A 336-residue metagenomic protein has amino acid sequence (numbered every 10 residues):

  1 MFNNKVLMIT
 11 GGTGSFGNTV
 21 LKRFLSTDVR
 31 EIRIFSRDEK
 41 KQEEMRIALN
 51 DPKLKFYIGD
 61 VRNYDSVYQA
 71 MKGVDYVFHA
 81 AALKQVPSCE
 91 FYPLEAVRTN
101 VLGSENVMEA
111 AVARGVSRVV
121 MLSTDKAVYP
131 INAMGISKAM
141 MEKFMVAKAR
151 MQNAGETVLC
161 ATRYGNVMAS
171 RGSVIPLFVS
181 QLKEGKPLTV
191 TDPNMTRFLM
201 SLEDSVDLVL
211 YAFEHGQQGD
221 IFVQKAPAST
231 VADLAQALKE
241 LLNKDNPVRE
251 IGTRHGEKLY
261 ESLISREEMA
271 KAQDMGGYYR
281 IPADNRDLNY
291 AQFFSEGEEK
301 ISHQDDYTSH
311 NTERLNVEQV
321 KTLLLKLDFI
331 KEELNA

Functional and structural regions predicted by a protein language model:
V6-T27: N-terminal Rossmann NAD(P)H-binding glycine-rich loop of SDR-like oxidoreductase domains
T10, M71-A80, M121: Rossmann-fold scaffold of SDR-type NAD(P)-dependent oxidoreductases
D28-K41: Conserved glycine-rich Rossmann-like NAD(P)H-binding loop of the short-chain dehydrogenase/reductase
S36, I58, R98, D192 (+1 more regions): Conserved residues in the N-terminal Rossmann fold of short-chain dehydrogenase/reductase
K55-Y76: Conserved Rossmann-fold cofactor-binding substructure of NAD(P)-dependent oxidoreductases
F56, A96, V119, L159-T162: Hydrophobic/aromatic anchor residues within beta-strands of the central parallel beta-sheet of Rossmann-like
H79, L83-A139, K143, A147: Conserved Rossmann-fold NAD(P)-dependent oxidoreductase catalytic core, especially the SDR/UDP-sugar
A113, K143, A147-A336: Strand-loop microenvironment adjacent to phosphate/nucleotide-handling motifs in alpha/beta enzyme folds
